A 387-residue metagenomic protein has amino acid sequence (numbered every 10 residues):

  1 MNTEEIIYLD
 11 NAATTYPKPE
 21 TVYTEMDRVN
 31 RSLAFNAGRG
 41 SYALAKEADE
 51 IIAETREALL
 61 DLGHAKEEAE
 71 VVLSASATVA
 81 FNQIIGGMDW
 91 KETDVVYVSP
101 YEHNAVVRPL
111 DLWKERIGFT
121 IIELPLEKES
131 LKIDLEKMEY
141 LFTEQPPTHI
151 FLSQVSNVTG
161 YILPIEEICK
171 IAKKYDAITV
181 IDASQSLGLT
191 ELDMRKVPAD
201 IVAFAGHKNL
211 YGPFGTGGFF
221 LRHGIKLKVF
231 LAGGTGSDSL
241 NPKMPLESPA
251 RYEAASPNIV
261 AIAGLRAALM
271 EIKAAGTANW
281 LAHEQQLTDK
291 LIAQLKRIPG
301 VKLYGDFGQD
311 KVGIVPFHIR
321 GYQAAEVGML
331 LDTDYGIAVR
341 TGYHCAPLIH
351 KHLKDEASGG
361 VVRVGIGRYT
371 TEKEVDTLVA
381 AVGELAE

Functional and structural regions predicted by a protein language model:
M1-E387: Pyridoxal 5′-phosphate
